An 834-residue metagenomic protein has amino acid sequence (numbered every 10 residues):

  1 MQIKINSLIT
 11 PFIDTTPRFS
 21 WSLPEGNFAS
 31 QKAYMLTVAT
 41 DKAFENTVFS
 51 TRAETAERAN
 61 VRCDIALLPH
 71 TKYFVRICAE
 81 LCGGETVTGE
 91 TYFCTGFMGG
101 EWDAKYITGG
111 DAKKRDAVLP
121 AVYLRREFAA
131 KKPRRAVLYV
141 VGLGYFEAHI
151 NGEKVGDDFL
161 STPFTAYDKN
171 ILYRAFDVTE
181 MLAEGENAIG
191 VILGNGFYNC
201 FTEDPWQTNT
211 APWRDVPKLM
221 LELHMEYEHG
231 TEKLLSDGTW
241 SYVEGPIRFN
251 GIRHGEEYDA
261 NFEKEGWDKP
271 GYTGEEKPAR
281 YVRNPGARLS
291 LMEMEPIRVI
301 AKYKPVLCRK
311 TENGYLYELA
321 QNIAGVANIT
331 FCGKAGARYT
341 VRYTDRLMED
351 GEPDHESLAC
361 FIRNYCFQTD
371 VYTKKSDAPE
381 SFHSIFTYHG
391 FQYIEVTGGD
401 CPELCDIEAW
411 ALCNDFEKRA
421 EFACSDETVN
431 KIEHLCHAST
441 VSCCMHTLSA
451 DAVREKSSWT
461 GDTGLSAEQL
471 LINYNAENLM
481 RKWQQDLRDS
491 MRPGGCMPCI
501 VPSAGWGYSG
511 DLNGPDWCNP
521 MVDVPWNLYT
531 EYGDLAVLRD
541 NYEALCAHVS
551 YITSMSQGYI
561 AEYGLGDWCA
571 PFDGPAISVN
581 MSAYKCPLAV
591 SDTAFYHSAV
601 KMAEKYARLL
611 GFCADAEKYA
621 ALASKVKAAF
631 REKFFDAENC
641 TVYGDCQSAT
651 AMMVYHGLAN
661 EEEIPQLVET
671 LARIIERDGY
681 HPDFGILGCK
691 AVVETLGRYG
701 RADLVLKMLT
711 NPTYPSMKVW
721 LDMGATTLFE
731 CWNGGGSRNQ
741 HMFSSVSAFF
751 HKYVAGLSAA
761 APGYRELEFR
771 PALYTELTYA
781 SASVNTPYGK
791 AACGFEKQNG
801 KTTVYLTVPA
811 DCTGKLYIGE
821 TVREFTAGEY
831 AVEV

Functional and structural regions predicted by a protein language model:
M1-K72, R76-R454, D462, N478-R481 (+3 more regions): Extracellular/oxidizing-compartment recognition motifs
A136-V140, I150, V326-D345, H383-F386 (+7 more regions): Alpha-helical support elements that line or immediately flank enzyme active sites and cofactor-binding pockets
Y145, L235-E244, E403-L435, V441 (+7 more regions): Active-site acid/base region of carbohydrate-active enzymes
F146, V155-D157, T162, L487 (+4 more regions): Active/binding-pocket-proximal capping segment
I189, D259-E263, E455, N473 (+7 more regions): C-terminal capping/lid segments that line or modulate ligand- or cofactor-binding pockets
W213-E222, E232-W267, S290-M294, R298-A301 (+1 more regions): Non-catalytic C-terminal accessory modules of carbohydrate-active enzymes
P525, H597-V600, E604: Non-transmembrane amphipathic alpha-helical segments
